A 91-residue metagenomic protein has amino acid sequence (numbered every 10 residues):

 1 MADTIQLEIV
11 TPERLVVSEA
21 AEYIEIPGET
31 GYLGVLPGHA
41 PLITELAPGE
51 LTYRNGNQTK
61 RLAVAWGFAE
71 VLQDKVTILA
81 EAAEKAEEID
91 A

Functional and structural regions predicted by a protein language model:
M1-T4: Short, charged, intrinsically disordered terminal tails
Q6-A91: Compact, glycine-rich, soluble single-domain proteins
